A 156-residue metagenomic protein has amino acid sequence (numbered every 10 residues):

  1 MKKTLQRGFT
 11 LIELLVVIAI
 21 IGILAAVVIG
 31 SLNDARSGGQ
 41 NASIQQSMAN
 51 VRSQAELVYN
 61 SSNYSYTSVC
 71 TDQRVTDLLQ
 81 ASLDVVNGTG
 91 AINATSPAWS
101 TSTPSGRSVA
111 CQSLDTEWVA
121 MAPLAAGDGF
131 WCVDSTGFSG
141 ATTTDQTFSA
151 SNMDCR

Functional and structural regions predicted by a protein language model:
K2-L32, R36: N-terminal single-pass transmembrane signal-anchor helix
Q6, S43, Q112-D115: A generic fold-level signal
F9, Y59, Y66-C70, W118 (+1 more regions): Aromatic side chains
A26, G30-A94: Conserved hydrophobic/amphipathic alpha-helical signal-anchor segments
N33, Y64, P104-S105, A126-G127 (+1 more regions): Processing junctions and N-termini across compartments
T67, T101-A122: Long, domain-scale functional regions
G88-S108: Surface-exposed intrinsically disordered loops and tails
L114-R156: Short, surface-exposed interaction loops/tails
